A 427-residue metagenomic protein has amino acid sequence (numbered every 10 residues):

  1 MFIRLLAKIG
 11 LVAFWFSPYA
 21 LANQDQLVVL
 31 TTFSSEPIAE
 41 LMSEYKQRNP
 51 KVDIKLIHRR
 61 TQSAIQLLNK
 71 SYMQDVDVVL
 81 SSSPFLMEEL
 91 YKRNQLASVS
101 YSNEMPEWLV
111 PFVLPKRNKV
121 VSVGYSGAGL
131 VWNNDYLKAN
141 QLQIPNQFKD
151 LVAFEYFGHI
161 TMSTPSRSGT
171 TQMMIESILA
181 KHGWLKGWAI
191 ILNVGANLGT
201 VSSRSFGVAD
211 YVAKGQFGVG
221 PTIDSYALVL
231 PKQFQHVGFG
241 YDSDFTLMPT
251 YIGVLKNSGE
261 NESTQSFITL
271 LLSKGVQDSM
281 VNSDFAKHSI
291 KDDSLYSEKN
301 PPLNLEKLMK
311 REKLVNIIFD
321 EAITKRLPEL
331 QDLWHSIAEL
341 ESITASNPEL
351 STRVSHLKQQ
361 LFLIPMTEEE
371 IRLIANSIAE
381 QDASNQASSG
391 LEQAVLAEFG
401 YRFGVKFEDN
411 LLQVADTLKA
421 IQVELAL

Functional and structural regions predicted by a protein language model:
N23-E89, L361: Early extracytoplasmic/lumenal segment of secretory-pathway proteins
S34, R60, L80-F85, N103 (+2 more regions): Beta->alpha turn/N-cap motifs
D75, S82-S202, F206-A213: Extracytoplasmic ligand-binding site segments that recognize negatively charged/polar headgroups
V76-S81, V201, G218-I223, G238-F239: Paired acidic/hydrophobic, glycine-rich loop segments that form the ligand-binding mouth/hinge of periplasmic-binding
F85-E89, A213, F217-H236: A ligand-binding cleft/hinge motif common to bilobed small-molecule-binding domains
V131-Y136, L247-N261, S279-M280: A bilobed periplasmic-binding-protein/Venus flytrap-type ligand-binding module shared by bacterial periplasmic
L255-T264, I268-E321: Mature extracytoplasmic/periplasmic domains
E341-L427: C-terminal non-catalytic accessory extensions
